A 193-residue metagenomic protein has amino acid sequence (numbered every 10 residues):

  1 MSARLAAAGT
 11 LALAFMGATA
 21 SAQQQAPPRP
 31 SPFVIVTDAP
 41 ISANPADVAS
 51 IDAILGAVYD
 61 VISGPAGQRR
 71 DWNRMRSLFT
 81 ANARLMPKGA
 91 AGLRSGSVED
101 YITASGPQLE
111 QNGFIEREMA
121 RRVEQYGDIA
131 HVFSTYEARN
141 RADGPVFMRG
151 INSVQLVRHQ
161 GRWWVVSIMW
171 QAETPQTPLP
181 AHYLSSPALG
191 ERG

Functional and structural regions predicted by a protein language model:
M1-L5: Positively charged n-region of N-terminal signal peptides that target proteins for export
A6-G17: Bacterial N-terminal signal peptides
A18-A22: Sec/Tat signal peptide C-region and signal peptidase I cleavage site
Q23-I35, R149-L179: Short beta-strand edge/turn micro-motifs at domain boundaries
Q23-S77, L184-A188: Short, low-complexity N-terminal intrinsically disordered segments enriched in polar/charged residues
Q24-Q25, R84-L85, G92-P145, G193: Surface-exposed, charged secondary-structure patches
A57-P65, L78-M86, A104-Q108: Structured segments of extracytoplasmic/periplasmic soluble domains in secreted or envelope-associated proteins
V58, M75, A83, V132 (+1 more regions): Hydrophobic pocket/interface hotspot
